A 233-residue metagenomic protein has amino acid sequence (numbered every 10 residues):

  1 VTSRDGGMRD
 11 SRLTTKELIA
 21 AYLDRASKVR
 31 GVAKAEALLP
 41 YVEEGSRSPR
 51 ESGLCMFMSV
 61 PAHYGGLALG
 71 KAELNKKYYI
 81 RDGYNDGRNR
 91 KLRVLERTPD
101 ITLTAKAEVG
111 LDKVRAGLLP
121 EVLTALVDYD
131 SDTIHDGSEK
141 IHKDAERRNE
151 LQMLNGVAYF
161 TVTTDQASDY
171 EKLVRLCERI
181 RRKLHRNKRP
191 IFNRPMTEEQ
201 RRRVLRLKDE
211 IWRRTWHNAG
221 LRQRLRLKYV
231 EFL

Functional and structural regions predicted by a protein language model:
V1-T2: Rossmann-like flavin
G6-L233: Surface segments flanking catalytic/ligand-binding clefts of nucleic-acid enzymes
